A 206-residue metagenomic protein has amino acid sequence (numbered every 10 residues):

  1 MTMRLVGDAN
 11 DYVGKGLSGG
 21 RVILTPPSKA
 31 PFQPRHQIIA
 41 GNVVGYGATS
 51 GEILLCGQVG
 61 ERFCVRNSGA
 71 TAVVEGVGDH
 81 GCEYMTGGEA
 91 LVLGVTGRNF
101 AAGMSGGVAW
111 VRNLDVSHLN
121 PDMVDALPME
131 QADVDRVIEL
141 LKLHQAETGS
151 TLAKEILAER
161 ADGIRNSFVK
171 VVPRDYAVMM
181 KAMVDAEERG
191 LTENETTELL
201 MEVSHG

Functional and structural regions predicted by a protein language model:
M1-G206: Long, distal/terminal scaffolding or interaction modules with repetitive or compositionally biased sequence
